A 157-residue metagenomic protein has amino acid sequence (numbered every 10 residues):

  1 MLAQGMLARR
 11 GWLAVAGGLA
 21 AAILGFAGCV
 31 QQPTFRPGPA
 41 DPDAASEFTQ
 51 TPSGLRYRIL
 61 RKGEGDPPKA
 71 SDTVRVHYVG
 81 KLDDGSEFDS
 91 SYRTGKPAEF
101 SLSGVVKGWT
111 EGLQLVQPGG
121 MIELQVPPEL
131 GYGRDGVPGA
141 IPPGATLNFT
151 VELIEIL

Functional and structural regions predicted by a protein language model:
L2-L157: Cross-family detector of peptidyl-prolyl cis-trans isomerase
